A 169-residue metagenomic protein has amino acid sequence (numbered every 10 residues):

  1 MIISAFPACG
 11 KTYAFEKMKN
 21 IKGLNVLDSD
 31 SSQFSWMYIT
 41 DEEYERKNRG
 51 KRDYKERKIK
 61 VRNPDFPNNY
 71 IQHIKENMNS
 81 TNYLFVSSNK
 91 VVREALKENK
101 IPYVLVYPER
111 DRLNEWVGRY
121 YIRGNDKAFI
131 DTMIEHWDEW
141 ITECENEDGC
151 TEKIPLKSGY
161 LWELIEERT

Functional and structural regions predicted by a protein language model:
M1-K19: Glycine-rich phosphate-binding P-loop
I3-A5, L24-W36, E135-E143, I154 (+1 more regions): Long, low-complexity, Lys/Arg-enriched
A14-K19, E94-K100, R119, E143-C144 (+1 more regions): Short, aromatic/basic amphipathic alpha-helical patches
N20-V104: Conserved nucleotide-sensing/catalytic segment adjacent to the nucleotide-binding pocket in NTP-handling enzymes
W36-T40, R112-I122: Short, charged, surface-exposed secondary-structure boundary motifs
S87-S88, D111, L156-Y160: Short beta->alpha linker loops
L105-R110: Conserved AAA+ ATPase "SRH/arginine-finger" region at the nucleotide-binding site
N125-T169: Small-molecule kinase domains that catalyze NTP-dependent phosphoryl transfer to phosphate-bearing small molecules
